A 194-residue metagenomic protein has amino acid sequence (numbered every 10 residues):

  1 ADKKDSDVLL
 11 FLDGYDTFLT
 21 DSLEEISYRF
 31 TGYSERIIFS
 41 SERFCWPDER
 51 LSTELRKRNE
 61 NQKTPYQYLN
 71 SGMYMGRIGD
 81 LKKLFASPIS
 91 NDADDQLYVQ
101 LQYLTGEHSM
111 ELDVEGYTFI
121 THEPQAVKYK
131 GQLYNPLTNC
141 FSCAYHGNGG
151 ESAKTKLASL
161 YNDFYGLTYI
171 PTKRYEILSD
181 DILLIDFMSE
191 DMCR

Functional and structural regions predicted by a protein language model:
A1-D5, R29-T31, R194: Glycine/proline-rich, flexible active-site/cofactor-binding loop segments that harbor closely spaced acidic
D2, T64-P65: Short hydrophobic/aromatic segments of transmembrane alpha-helices and their interfaces
K4-S6, Y33-R36, C140-S142: Short, high-confidence coil segments that cap the C-terminus of an alpha-helix and link into the following beta-strand
L9: Short aromatic/hydrophobic "clamp" motif used to bind/position activated sugar donors
G14-D16: Short acidic donor-binding/metal-coordinating loop in glycosyltransferase active sites
F18-N61: Conserved donor-nucleotide/metal-binding helix-loop-beta segment in metal-dependent transferases, i.e., the alpha-helix
Y66-L183, M188: Catalytic core and acceptor-binding pocket of nucleotide-sugar-dependent glycosyltransferases
